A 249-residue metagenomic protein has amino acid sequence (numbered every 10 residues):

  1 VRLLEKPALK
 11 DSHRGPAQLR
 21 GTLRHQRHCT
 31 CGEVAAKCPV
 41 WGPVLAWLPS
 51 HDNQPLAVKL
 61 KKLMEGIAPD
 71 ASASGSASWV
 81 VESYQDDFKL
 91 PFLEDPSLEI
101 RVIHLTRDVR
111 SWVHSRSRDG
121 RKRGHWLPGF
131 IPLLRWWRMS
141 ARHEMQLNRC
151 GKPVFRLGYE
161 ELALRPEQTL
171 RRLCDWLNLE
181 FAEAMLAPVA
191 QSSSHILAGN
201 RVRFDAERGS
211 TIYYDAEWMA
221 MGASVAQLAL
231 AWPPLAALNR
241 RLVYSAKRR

Functional and structural regions predicted by a protein language model:
V1-V80, Y213: PAPS-dependent sulfation machinery
T30-P39, R110-V113, V202-T211: Short, compositionally biased low-complexity segments
P49, N53, G129-P132, A220: Alpha-helix initiation/capping motif
L56-A73, F88-L90, P96-L186: PAPS-dependent sulfotransferase catalytic domain
V58, A68, S72, S117-G120 (+2 more regions): PAPS-dependent sulfotransferases, especially Golgi type II membrane carbohydrate sulfotransferases
